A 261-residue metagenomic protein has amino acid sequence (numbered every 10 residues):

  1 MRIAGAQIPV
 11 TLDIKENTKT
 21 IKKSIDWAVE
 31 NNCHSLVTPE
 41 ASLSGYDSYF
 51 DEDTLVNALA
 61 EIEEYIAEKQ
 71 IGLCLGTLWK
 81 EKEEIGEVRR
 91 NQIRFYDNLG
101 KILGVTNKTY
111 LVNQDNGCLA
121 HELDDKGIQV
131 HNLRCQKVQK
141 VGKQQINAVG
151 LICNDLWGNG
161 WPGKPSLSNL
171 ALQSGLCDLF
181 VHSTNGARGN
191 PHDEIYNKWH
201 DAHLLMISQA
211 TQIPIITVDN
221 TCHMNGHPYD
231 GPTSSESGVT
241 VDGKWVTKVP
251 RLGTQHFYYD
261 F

Functional and structural regions predicted by a protein language model:
M1-A4: Extreme N-terminal starter segment of soluble prokaryotic enzymes
A6, T106, V218, V249 (+1 more regions): Hydrophobic residues at beta-strand termini and immediately following loops that shape nucleotide-binding pockets
Q7-L12: Short polar catalytic/cofactor-binding loops
I14, K23-G104, Q114, G186-I213: Cys-nucleophile CN-hydrolase/nitrilase-fold catalytic domain and related Cys-dependent amidase chemistry that acts on
T18-N32, P165-S174: Short amphipathic alpha-helices and their capping/turn segments at secondary-structure boundaries
H34-S35, I146-A148, D178-L179: Structural motif
L55-L75, W157-Q255: CN hydrolase (nitrilase-like) catalytic-core segments centered on the catalytic cysteine and neighboring Lys/Glu
E84-G175, D193-W199, D260-F261: Active-site catalytic loop in hydrolytic enzyme cores
